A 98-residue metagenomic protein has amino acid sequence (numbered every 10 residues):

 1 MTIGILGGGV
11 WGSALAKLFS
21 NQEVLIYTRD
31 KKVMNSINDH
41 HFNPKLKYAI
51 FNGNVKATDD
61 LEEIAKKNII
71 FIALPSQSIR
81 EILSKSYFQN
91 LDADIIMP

Functional and structural regions predicted by a protein language model:
M1-A49, V55-D59: NAD(P)+-binding Rossmann beta1-loop-alpha1 motif at the extreme N-terminus of oxidoreductases
F51, E62-P98: Rossmann-like NAD(P)(H) cofactor-binding subdomain of soluble oxidoreductases
